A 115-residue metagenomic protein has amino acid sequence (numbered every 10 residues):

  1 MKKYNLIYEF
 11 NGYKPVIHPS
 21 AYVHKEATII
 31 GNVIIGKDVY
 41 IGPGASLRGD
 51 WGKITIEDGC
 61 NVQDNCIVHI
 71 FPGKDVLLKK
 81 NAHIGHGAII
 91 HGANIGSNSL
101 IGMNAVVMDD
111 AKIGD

Functional and structural regions predicted by a protein language model:
M1-S20: Terminal amphipathic alpha-helical/low-complexity segments used for targeting or macromolecular assembly
P19, H24-K25, I30-G31, G36-K37 (+11 more regions): Left-handed beta-helix
I54: A short, polar/charged loop-to-alpha-helix boundary motif
